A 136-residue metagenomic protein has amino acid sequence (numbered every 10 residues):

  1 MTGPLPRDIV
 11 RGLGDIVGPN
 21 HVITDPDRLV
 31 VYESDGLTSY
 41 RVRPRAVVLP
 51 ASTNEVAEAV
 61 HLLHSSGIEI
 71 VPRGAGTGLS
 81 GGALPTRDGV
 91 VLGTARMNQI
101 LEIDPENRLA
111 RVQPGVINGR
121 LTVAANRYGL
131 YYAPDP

Functional and structural regions predicted by a protein language model:
M1-G36, S65-I68: N-terminal accessory segments
L13, S39-I70, D88, T94-P136: N-terminal glycine-rich flavin-associated loop
G18, T86-D88: Short glycine/proline-enriched coil/turn segments at helix->beta-strand junctions
H21-I23, P72, P134: A generic structural-conservation signal
V22, L29-Y32, L79, I100-I103 (+1 more regions): Short clusters of hydrophobic/aromatic residues that line enzyme substrate/ligand-binding pockets
G36-S39, G81-T86: Short glycine-biased active-site loop of nucleotidyltransferases that positions the nucleotide triphosphate and helps
S80, L84, V91-T94: Short, acidic (Asp/Glu-rich) active-site segment that either coordinates a divalent metal cofactor
